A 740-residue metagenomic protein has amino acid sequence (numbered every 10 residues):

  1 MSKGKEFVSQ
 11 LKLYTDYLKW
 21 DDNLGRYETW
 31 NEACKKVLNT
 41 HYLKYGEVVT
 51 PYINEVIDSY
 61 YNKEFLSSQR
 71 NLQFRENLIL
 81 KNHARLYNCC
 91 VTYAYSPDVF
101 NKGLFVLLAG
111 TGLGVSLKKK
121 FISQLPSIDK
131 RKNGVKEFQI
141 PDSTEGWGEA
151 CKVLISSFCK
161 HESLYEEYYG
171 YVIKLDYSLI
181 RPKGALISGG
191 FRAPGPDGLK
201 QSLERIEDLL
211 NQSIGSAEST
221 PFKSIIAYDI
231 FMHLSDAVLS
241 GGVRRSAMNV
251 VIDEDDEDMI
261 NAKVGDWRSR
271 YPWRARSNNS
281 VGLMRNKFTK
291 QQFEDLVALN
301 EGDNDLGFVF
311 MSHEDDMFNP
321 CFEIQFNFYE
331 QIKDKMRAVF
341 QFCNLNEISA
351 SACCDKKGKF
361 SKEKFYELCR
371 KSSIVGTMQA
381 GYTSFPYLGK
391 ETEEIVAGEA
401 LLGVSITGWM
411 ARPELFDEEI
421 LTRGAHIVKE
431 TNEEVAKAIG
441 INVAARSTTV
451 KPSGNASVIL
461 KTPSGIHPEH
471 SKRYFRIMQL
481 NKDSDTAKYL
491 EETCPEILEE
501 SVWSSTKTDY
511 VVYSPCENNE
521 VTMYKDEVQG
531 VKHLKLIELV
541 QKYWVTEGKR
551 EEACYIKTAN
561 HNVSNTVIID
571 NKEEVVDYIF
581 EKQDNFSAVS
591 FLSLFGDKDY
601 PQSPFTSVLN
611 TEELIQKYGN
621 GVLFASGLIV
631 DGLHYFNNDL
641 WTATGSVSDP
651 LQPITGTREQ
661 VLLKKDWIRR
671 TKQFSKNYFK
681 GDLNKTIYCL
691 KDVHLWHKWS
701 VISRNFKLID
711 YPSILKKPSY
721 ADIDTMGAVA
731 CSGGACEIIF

Functional and structural regions predicted by a protein language model:
M1-F740: Extended catalytic cores of very large enzyme megasubunits
